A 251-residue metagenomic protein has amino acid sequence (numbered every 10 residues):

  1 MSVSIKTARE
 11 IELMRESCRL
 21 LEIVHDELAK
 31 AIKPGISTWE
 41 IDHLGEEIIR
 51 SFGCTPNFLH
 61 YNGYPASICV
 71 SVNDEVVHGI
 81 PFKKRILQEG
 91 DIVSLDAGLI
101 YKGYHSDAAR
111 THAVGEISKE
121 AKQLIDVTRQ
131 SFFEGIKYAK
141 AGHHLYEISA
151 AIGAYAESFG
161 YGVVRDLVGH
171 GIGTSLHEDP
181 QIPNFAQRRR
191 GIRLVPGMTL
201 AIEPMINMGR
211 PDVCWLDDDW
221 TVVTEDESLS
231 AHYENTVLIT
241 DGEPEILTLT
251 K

Functional and structural regions predicted by a protein language model:
M1-K251: Active-site neighborhoods and metal-handling regions in enzymes and metal-associated proteins
